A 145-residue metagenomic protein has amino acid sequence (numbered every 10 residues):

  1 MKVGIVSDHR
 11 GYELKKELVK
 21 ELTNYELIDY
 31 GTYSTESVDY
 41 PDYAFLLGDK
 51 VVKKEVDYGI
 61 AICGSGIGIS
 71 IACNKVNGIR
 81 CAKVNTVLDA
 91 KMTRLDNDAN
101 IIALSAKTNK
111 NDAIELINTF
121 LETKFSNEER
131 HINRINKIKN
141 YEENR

Functional and structural regions predicted by a protein language model:
K2-G4, D57-I60, R80-A82, A99-A103: Structural motif
K2-L18: N-terminal beta1-alpha1 ligand-phosphate binding loop
V6, R10-G11, V87-R145: C-terminal binding/interaction regions
E17-Y25: A short, Lys/Arg-enriched amphipathic alpha-helix followed by its capping loop at the start of a domain
E21, S34-S37, V56, D98: Membrane-interface helix-loop junctions in multi-pass transporters/channels
E26-D39: A short beta-strand-loop structural module common to alpha/beta enzyme folds
L27, I79-T86: Short hydrophobic/aromatic-enriched beta-strand-loop microsegments
Y43, L47-A82: Helix-adjacent hinge/juxtasegments
